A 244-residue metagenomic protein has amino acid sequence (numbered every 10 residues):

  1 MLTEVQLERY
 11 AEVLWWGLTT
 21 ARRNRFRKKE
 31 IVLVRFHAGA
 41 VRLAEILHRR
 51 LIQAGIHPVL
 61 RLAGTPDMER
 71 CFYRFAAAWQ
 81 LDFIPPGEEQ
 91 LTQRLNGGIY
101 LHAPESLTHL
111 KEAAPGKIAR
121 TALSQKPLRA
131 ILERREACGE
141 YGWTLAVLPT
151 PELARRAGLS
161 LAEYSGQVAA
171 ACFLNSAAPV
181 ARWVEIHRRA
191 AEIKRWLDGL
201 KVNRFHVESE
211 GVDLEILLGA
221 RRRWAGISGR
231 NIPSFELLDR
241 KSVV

Functional and structural regions predicted by a protein language model:
M1-V244: Active-site bordering "gate/hinge" segments that shape substrate access to catalytic or cofactor-binding pockets
